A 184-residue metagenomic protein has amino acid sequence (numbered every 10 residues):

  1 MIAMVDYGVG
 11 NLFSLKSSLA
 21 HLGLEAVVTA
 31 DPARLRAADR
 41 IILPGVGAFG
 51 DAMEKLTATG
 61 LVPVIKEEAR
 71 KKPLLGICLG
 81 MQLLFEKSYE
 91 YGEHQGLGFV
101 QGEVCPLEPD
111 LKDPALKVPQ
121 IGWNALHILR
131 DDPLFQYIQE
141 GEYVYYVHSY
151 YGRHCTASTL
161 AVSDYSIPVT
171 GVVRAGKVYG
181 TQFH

Functional and structural regions predicted by a protein language model:
I2-L24, F183: N-terminal beta1-alpha1 ligand-phosphate binding loop
S18-E25, D51-K55, I121-H127: Short, flexible loop segments at the rims of nucleotide/cofactor-binding pockets, characterized by
A38: An anion/phosphate-binding loop that grips the pyrophosphate of nucleotide cofactors and donors
I42-P44, G180: Structural motif
G47-G122: Cysteine-nucleophile active-site neighborhood
R70, E103-F183: Amide-donor transfer/coupling interface in amidating biosynthetic enzymes
